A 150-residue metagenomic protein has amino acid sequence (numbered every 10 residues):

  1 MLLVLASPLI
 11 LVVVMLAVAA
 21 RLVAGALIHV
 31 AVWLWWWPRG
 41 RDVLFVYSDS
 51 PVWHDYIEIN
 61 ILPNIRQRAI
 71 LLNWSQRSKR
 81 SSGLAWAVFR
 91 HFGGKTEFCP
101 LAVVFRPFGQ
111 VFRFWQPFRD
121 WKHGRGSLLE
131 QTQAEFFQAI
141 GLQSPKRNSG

Functional and structural regions predicted by a protein language model:
M1-V30: A hydrophobic membrane-anchoring feature enriched in long, contiguous, low-charge segments that mark signal-anchor
L22-Q76: N-terminal topogenic membrane-targeting module
W33, F89-H91: Catalytic micro-motifs at enzyme active sites that drive phosphoryl/nucleotidyl and oxygen chemistry
P38, A87, F114-P117: Long, solvent-exposed non-transmembrane regions
I59-G83, G94-E97, L142-P145: Structural alpha-beta junctions
G93-H123: A short, hydrophobic beta-strand/beta-hairpin element that forms part of a small beta-sheet core
S127-G150: C-terminal partner/receptor-binding element of secreted or periplasmic proteins
